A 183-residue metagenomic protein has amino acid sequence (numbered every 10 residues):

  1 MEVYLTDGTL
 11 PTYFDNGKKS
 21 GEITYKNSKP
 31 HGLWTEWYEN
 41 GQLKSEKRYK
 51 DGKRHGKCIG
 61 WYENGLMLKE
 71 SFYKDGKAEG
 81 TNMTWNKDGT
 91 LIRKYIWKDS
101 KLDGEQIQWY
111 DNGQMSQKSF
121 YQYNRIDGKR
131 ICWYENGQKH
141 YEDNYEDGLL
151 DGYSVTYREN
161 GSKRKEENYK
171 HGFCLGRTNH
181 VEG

Functional and structural regions predicted by a protein language model:
M1-G183: Glycine/tyrosine- and acidic-biased, solvent-exposed loop/turn segments at the edges of beta-strands
